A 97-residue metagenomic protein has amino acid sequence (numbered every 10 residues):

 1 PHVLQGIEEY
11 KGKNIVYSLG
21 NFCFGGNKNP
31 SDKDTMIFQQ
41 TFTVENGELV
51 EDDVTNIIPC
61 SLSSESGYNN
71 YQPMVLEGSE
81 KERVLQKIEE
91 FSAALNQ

Functional and structural regions predicted by a protein language model:
P1-F38, V44: Conserved beta-sheet core of the metallophosphoesterase superfamily
S31-Q97: A short C-terminal boundary segment appended to hydrolase-like catalytic domains
